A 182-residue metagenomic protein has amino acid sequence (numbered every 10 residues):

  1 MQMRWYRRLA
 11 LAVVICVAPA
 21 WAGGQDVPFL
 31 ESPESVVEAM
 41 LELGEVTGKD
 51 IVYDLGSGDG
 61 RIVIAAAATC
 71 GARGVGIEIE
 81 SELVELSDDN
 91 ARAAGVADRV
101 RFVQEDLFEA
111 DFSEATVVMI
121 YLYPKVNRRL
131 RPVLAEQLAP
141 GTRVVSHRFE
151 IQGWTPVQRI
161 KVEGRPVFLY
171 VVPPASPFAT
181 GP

Functional and structural regions predicted by a protein language model:
M3-R4, L9, V13, V17-D50: S-adenosyl-L-methionine
G48-G58: Conserved class I S-adenosyl-L-methionine
G60-I64: Glycine-rich SAM-binding Motif I of class I
A67-G71: Gly/Ala-rich phosphate-binding loop of Rossmann-like dinucleotide-binding domains, activating on the conserved
R73-E78: Conserved SAM-binding motif I beta-strand of class I
S81-E114: S-adenosyl-L-methionine
S113-R129: A short SAM/SAH-binding and catalytic strip from SAM-dependent methyltransferases
K125-P182: C-terminal substrate-binding/active-site "lid" region of AdoMet-derived donor-dependent transferases
